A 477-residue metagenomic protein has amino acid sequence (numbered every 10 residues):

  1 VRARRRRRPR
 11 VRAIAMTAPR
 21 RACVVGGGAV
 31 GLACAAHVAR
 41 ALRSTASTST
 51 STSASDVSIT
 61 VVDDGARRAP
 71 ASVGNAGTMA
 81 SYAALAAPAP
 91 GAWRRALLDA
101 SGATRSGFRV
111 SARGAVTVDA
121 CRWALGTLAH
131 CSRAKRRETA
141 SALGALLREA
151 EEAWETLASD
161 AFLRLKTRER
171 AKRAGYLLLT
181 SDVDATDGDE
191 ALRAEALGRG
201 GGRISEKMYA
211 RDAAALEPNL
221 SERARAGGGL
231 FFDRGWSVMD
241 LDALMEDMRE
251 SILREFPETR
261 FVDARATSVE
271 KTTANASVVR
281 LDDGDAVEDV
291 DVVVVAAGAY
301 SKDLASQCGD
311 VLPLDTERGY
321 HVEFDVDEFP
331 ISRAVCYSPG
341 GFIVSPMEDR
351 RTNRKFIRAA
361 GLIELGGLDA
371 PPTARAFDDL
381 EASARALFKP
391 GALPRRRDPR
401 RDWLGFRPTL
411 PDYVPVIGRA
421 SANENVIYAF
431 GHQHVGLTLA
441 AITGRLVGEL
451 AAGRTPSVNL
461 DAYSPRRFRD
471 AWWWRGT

Functional and structural regions predicted by a protein language model:
T17-V30: Beta1/beta-strand and adjacent pyrophosphate-binding region of the FAD-binding site in flavoprotein oxidoreductases
A39-T48, T52-V73: Glycine-rich FAD pyrophosphate-binding loop
G74-R211: Dinucleotide-binding Rossmann-like beta1-alpha1 core, especially the glycine-rich loop that anchors the ADP
N75-A83, A87-H130, E270, A276 (+1 more regions): Active-site substrate-recognition segment that forms the wall of the catalytic cavity or substrate channel
E138-E151, L177-G188, L230-E250, F261 (+2 more regions): Short beta-strand to alpha-helix junction loop
R193-L197, L220-D282, E288-D289: Helical element adjacent to the flavin cofactor pocket in flavoenzyme catalytic cores
S338-P339, F388-T477: C-terminal catalytic lobe of FAD-dependent flavoproteins
